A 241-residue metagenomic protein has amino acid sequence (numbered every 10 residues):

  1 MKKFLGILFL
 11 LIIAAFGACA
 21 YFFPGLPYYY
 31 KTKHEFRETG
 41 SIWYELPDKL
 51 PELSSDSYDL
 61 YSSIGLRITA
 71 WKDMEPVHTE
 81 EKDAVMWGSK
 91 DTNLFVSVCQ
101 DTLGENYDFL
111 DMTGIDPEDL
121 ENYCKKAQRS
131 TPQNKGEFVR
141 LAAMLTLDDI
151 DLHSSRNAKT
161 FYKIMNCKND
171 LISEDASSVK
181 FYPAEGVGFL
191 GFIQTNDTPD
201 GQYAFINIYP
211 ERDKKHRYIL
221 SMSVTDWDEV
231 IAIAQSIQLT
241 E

Functional and structural regions predicted by a protein language model:
M1, G6-I7, D116, C167: Terminal low-complexity, poorly structured segments
K2-F95, H216, S221-E241: N-terminal targeting sequences that direct proteins away from the cytosol to non-cytosolic compartments
F9, P24, Y58, T92 (+9 more regions): Intrinsic-disorder/low-complexity peptide segments enriched for small residues
L10-I13, E52-S55, V96, E105 (+9 more regions): Generic detector of low-complexity/intrinsically disordered segments and short hydrophobic N-terminal stretches
Y21, F36, Y61, Q100 (+4 more regions): Compositionally biased, low-complexity repeat tracts
I64-D148: Secretory pathway targeting signatures of secreted, lumenal, and periplasmic proteins
R67-W71, E75-V77, A84-G88, N93-C99 (+6 more regions): Ordered hydrophobic segments in well-structured contexts
A84, N122-E211: Signature of long, low-cysteine stretches enriched in small and polar/charged residues
